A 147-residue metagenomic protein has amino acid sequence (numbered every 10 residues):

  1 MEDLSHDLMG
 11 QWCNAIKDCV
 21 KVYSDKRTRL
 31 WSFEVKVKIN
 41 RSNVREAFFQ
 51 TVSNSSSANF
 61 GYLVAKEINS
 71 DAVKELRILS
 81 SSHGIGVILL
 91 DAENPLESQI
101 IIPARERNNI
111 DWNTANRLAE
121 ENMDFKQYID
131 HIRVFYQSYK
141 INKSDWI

Functional and structural regions predicted by a protein language model:
M1-Q11, T28-N40: Conserved catalytic cores of phosphodiester-cleaving nucleases, focusing on short active-site segments
Q11-C13, A47: Short acidic alpha-helical/loop segments enriched in Asp/Glu that coordinate divalent cations
I16-V22, Q50: Short, charged beta->alpha transition segments
V20-Y23, R77-I147: Non-catalytic C-terminal interaction segments of nucleic acid-processing enzymes
I39-V44, S57-P95: Nucleic-acid nuclease catalytic cores
E46-N54: Histidine-anchored nucleotide/phosphate-binding helix
